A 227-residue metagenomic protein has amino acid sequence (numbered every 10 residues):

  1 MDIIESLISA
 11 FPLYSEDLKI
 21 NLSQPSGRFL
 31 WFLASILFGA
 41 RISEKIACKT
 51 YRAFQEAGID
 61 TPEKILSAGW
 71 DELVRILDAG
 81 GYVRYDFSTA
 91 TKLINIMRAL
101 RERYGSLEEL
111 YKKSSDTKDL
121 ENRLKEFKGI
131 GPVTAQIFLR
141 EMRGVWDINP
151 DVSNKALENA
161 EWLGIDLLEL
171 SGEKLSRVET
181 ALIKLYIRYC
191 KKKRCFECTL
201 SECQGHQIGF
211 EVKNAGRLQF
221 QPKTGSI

Functional and structural regions predicted by a protein language model:
M1-I20, T117-D119, P132-I227: C-terminal accessory module of base-excision DNA glycosylases/AP lyases that mediates lesion recognition and DNA
K19-W31, V83-S88, L170-V178: Structural motif
P25-E56: Extended cationic-aromatic binding surfaces that line active-site or macromolecule-binding grooves and engage
S26, S43-C48, E63, D86 (+4 more regions): Alpha-helix N-cap/helix-initiation sites
L30-A40, N95, R177-R188: Short, hydrophobic/amphipathic alpha-helical patches that form generic packing surfaces within helical domains
A34-F38, Y51-R52, V74, D78 (+4 more regions): Amphipathic alpha-helical segments within well-ordered protein domains
G39-K49, A99-S106, G144-D147, I187-R194: Short helix-capping/linker segments at secondary-structure and domain boundaries
A57-E126: Alpha-helical ds-nucleic-acid-binding substructure associated with the helix-hairpin-helix region of base-excision DNA
